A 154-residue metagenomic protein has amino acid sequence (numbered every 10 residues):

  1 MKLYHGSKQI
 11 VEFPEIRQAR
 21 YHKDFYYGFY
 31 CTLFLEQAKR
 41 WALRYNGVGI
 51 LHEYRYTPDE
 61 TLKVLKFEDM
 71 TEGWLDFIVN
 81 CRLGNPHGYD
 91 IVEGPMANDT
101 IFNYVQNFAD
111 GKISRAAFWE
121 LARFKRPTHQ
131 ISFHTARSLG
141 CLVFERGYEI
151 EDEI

Functional and structural regions predicted by a protein language model:
M1-F25, D152-E153: ADP-ribose/NAD+-binding catalytic cleft of ART/PARP-like enzymes
L3-H5, Y30-C31, E53-R55: Short, conserved beta-strand segments within well-ordered enzyme catalytic domains that often line or immediately flank
V11-F13, A38, K63: A broad, structure-centric signal for solvent-exposed, well-ordered loop/edge residues that line or flank functional
P14, A19, G28, L65 (+1 more regions): Surface-exposed loop/turn and secondary-structure junction residues enriched for glycine/proline
R20-Y45: Extended catalytic/binding region for NAD+/ADP-ribose chemistry, centered on the ART fold
D24, R44-I154: Conserved NAD+-utilizing ADP-ribose enzyme module
